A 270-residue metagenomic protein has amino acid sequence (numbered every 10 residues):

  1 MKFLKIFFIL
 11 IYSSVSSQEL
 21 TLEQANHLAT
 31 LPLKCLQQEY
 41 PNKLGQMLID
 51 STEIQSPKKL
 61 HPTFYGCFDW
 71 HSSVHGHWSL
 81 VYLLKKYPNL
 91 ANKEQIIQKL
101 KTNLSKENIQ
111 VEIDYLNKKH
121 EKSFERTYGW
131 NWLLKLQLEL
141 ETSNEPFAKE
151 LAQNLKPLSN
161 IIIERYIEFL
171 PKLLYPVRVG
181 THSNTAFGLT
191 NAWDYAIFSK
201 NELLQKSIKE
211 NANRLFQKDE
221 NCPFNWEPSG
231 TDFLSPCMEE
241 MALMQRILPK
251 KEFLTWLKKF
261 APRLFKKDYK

Functional and structural regions predicted by a protein language model:
M1-E19: Bacterial Sec-dependent N-terminal signal peptides
Q18-A25, Y40-P41, L83-Q98, L140-S159 (+2 more regions): Structural helix-adjacent loops and short alpha-helical linkers that scaffold large soluble proteins
Q18-Y65: Low-complexity, Ser/Thr/Pro/Gly-enriched N-terminal "stalk/linker" regions
K58-P62, G66, V74, V81-Y195: Extended ligand-binding groove/face enriched in aromatic
H71: Metallocofactor- and cofactor-centric catalytic cores in central/energy metabolism, strongly enriched
I162-M238: Loop-centered beta-sheet repeat module
N221, L257-K270: Non-catalytic carbohydrate-binding regions of carbohydrate-active enzymes
P223-K259: Long, well-ordered mid-to-C-terminal structural blocks that present hydrophobic/aromatic surfaces
